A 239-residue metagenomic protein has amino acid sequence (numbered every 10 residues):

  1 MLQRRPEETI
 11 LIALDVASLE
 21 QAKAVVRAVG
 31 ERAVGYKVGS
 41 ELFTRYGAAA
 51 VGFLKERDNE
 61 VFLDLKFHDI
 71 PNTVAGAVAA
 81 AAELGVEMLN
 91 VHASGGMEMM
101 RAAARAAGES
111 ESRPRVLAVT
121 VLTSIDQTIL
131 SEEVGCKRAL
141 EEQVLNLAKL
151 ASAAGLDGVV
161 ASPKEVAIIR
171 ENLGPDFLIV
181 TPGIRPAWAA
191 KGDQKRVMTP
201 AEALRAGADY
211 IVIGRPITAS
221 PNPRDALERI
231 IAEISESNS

Functional and structural regions predicted by a protein language model:
M1-A24, K55, A167-G174, M198 (+2 more regions): N-terminal amphipathic alpha-helix/helix-capping segment at the start of soluble metabolic enzymes
R4-E8, D69, T73-G158, S162-E165 (+2 more regions): Conserved anion-binding
L11, V34-K37, F62, E87-N90 (+3 more regions): Conserved beta-strand positions in the central sheet of alpha/beta enzyme cores
I12, Y36, K66, L89 (+5 more regions): Conserved, mostly hydrophobic/aromatic
E31, R57, L84, A154 (+1 more regions): Structural motif
K37-S40, A50-I70, I211: Active-site cofactor/substrate anionic-group-binding motifs, chiefly glycine- and Lys/Arg-rich phosphate-binding loops
A48, S162-I211: A C-terminal functional module that forms or caps the active site or interfaces directly with catalytic machinery
M100-A106, L204, I217-S239: C-terminal helical cap(s) of enzyme catalytic domains, especially alpha/beta-barrels
